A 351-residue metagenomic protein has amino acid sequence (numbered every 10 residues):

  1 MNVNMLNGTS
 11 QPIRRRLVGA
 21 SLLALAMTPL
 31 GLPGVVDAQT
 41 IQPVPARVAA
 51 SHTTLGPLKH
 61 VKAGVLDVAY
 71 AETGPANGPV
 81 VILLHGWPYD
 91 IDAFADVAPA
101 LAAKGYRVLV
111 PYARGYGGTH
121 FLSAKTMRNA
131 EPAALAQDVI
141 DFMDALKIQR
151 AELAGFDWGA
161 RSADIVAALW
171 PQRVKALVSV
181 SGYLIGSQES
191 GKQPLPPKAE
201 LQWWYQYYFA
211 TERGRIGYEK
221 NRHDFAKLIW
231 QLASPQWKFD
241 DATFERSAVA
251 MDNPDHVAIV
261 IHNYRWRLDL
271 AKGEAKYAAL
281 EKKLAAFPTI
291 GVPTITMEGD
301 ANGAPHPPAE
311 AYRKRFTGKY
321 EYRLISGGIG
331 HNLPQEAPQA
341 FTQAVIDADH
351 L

Functional and structural regions predicted by a protein language model:
N7-A24: N-terminal secretory signal peptides and thylakoid transit peptides that target proteins across membranes
P33-A38: Boundary at the C-terminal end of the N-terminal hydrophobic targeting segment
Q39-G56, D67-V68, T73, V80 (+3 more regions): Flexible "cap/lid" subdomain of the alpha/beta-hydrolase fold that forms the substrate-access gate
K59-A63: Short acidic-hydrophobic surface loop/beta-edge motif
E72-H120, Y312: Conserved HGGG/HGGXW glycine-rich cap/lid loop of the alpha/beta-hydrolase fold
G86, D157, Q335-E336: Conserved acidic functional residues
A136, I261, P338-T342, I346: Short, amphipathic alpha-helical "lid/cap" segments that border enzyme active or binding sites
I329-A337: Catalytic histidine-centered segment of alpha/beta-hydrolase-like enzymes
